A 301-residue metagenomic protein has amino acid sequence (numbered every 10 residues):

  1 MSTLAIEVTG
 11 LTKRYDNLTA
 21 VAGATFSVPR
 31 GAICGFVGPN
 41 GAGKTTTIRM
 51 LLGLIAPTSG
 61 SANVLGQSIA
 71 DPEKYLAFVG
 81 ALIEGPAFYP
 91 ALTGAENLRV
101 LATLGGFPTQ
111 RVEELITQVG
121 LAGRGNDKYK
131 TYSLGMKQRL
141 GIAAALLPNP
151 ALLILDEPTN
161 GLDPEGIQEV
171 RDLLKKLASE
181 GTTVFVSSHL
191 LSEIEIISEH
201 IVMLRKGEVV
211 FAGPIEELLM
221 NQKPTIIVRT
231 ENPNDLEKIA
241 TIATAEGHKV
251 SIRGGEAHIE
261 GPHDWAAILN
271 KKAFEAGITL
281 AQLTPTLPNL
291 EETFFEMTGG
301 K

Functional and structural regions predicted by a protein language model:
T3-V8, K13-V186, L191-R205, F211: ABC transporter nucleotide-binding domains
R30, G123, N232, G261-H263 (+1 more regions): Non-catalytic surface loops within mature trypsin-like serine protease
I69, G106, V209, P233 (+2 more regions): Short, surface-exposed acidic/glycine-rich loop or hinge patches that mediate macromolecular interfaces
G80, V186, E231, G261 (+1 more regions): Small/polar loops that bind or transfer phosphate-bearing groups
R171-E260: ABC transporter nucleotide-binding domain
G261-K301: C-terminal coupling/interaction segments
